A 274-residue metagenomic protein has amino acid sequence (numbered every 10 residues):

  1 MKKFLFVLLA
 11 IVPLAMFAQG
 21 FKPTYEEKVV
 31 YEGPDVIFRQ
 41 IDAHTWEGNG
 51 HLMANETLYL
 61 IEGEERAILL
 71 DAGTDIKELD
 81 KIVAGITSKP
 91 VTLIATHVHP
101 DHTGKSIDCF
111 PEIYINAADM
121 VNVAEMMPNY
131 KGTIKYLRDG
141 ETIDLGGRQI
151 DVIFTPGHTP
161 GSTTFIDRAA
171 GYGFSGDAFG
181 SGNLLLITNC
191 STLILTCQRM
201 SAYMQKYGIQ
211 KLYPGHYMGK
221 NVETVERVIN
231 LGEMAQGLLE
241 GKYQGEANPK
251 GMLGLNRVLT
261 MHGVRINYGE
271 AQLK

Functional and structural regions predicted by a protein language model:
M1-G20: Bacterial Sec-dependent N-terminal signal peptides
M16-V29, Q198, A202-K274: Accessory terminal helices/loops
G20-D35, R39-I41, I107-P160, D167-A169 (+1 more regions): Metallo-beta-lactamase
E32-G85, T164-D177: Conserved beta-strand hairpin/beta-sheet module of binuclear metal-dependent hydrolase folds, prominently
N55, D75-E78, V98-K105, V121-N122 (+3 more regions): Active-site environment of divalent metal-dependent phosphoester hydrolases
L70-A72, P90-D101, Y114-D119, F154-G157 (+2 more regions): Active-site neighborhood of phospho(di)ester-bond hydrolases with catalytic His/Asp-centered motifs
D75-L145, M234-G241: Active-site HxH/HxHxD metal-binding segment of metal-dependent hydrolases
D167, L184-C190, E223-L231: Histidine/acidic-residue-rich catalytic or RNA/ligand-binding cores of hydrolases and nuclease-related proteins
